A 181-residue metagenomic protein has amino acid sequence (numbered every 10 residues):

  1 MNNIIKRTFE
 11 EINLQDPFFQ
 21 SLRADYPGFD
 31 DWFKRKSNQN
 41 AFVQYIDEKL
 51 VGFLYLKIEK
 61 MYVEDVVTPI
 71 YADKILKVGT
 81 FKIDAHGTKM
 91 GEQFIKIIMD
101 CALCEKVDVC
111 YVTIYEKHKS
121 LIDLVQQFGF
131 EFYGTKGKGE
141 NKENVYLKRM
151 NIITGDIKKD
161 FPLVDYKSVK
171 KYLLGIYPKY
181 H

Functional and structural regions predicted by a protein language model:
M1-Y45, K158-Y180: Short amphipathic alpha-helix that is part of the acyltransferase structural core
D47-K77: Conserved acyl-donor/pantetheine-binding loop and adjacent beta-alpha core of acyl/acetyltransferases and related
G79-K89, Y115: A short, internal acetyl-CoA/4′-phosphopantetheine-binding micro-motif in the GNAT/acyltransferase core
T88-A102, Q127: Conserved acetyl-CoA-binding loop-helix of GNAT-fold acetyltransferases
A102-E116: Conserved GNAT acetyl-CoA-binding A-motif
T113, E131-V145: Conserved catalytic-core motifs of GNAT/GCN5-like acyltransferases
D123-Q126, F130: Conserved active-site tyrosine of GNAT-family acetyltransferases
